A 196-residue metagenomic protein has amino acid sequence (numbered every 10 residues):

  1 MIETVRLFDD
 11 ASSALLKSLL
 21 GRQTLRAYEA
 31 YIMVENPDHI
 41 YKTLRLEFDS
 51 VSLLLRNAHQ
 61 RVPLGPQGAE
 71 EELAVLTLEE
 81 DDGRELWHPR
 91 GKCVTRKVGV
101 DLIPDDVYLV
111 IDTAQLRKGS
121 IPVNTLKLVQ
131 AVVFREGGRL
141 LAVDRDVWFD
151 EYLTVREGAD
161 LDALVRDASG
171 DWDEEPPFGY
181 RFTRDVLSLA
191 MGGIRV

Functional and structural regions predicted by a protein language model:
M1-V196: Surface-exposed, interaction-prone regions used to assemble/regulate multi-protein complexes
